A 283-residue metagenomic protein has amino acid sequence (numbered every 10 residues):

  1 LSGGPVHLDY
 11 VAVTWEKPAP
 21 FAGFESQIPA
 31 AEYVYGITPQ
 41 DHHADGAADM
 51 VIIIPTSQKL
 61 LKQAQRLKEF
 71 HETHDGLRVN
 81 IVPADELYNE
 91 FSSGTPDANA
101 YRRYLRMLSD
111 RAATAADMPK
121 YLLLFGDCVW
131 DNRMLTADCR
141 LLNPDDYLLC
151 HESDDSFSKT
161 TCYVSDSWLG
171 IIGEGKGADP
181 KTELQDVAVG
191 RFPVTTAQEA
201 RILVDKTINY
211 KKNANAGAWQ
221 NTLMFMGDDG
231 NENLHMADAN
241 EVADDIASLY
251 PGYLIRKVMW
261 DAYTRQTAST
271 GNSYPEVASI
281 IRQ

Functional and structural regions predicted by a protein language model:
L1-Q283: Cysteine-dependent hydrolase recognition
